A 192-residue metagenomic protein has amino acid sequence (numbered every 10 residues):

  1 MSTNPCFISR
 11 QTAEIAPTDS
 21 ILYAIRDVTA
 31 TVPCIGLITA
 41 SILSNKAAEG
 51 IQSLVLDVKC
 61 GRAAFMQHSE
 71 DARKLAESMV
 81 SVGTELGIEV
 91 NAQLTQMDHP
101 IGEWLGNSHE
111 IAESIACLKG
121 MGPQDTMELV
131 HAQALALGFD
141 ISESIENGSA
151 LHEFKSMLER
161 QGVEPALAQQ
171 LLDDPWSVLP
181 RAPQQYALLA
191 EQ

Functional and structural regions predicted by a protein language model:
M1-P17, I21: Divalent-metal coordination cores built from histidine and acidic residues
S2-N4, I8, T29-S41, N45-Q192: Well-ordered secondary-structure scaffolds
T18-R26, V58-K59: Acidic/polar active-site rim loop that often engages polyanionic ligands
